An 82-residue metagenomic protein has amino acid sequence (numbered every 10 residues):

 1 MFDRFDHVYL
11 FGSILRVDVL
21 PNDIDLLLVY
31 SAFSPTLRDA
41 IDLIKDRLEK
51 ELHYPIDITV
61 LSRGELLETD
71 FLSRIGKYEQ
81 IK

Functional and structural regions predicted by a protein language model:
M1-L10, L15-P21, Y30-K82: Catalytic core of pol beta-like nucleotidyltransferases
L26-L28: Short beta-strand->loop micro-motif that forms the acidic, two-metal-ion catalytic signature in nucleotide-processing
